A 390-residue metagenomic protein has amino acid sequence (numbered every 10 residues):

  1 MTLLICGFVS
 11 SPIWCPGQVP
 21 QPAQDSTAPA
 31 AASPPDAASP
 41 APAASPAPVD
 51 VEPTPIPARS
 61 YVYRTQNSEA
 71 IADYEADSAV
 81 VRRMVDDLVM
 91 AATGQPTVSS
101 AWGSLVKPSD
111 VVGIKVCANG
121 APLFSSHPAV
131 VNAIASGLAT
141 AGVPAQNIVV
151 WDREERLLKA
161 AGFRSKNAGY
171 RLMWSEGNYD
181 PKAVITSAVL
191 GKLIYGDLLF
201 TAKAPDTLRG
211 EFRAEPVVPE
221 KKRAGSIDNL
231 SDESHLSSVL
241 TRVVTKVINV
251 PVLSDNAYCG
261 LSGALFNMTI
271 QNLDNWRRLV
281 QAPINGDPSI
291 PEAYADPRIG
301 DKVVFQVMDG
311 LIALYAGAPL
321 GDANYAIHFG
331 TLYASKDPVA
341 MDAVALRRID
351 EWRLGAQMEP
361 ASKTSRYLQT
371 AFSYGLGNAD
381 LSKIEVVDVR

Functional and structural regions predicted by a protein language model:
M1-P12: Bacterial N-terminal signal peptides
Q18-P48: Compositionally biased, proline/threonine/alanine/serine-rich low-complexity intrinsically disordered stretches
P46-P108, A121, S125-N132, S136-R390: Extended, low-polarity segments enriched in aliphatic/aromatic residues
C117-N119: N-terminal extracellular ligand-recognition/capping segment immediately after the signal peptide
